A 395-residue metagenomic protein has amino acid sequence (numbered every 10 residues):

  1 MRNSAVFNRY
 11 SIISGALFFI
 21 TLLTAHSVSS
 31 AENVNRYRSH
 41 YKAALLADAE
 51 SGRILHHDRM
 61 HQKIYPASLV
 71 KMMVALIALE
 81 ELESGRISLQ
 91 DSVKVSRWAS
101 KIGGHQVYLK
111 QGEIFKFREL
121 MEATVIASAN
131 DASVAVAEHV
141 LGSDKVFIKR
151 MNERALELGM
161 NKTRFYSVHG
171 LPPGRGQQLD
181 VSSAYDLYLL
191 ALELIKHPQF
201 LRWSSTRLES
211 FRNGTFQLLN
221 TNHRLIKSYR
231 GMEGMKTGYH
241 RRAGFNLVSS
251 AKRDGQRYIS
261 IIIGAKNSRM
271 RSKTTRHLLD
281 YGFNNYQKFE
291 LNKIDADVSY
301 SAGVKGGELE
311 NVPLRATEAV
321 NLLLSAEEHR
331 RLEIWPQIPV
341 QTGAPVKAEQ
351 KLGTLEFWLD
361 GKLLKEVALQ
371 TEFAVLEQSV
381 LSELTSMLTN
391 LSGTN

Functional and structural regions predicted by a protein language model:
R2-G15: Bacterial N-terminal signal peptides that target proteins for export
S14-T24: Bacterial N-terminal signal peptides
I20-T21, V34, E83-G85, R241 (+2 more regions): Generic marker of residues within folded, mature protein domains
A25-N33, Q370: Bacterial Sec-dependent signal peptides at the C-terminal "C-region" and cleavage site
S29, R150-M151, T221, L278: Generic structural signal for hydrophobic residues
S30-L189, L194-P198: Active-site-adjacent loops and short helices of periplasmic peptidoglycan-processing enzymes
M160, R175-N395: Domain-terminus/edge residues, biased toward the C-terminal soluble/receptor-binding domains of extracytoplasmic
